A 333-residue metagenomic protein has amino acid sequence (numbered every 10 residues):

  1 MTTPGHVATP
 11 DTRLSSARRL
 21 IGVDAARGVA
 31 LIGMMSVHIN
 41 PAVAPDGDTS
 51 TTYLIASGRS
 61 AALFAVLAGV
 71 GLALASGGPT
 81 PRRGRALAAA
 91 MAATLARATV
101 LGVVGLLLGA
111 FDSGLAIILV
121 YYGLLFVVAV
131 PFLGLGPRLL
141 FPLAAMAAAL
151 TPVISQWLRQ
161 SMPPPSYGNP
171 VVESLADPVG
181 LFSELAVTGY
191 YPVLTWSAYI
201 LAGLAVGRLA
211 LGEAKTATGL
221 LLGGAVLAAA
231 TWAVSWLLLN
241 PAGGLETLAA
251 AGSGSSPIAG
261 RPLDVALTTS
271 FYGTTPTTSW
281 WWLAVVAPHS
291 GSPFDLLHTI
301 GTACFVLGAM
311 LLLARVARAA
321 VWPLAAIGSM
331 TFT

Functional and structural regions predicted by a protein language model:
M1-T333: Alpha-helical transmembrane segments and their immediate juxtamembrane cytosolic regions
